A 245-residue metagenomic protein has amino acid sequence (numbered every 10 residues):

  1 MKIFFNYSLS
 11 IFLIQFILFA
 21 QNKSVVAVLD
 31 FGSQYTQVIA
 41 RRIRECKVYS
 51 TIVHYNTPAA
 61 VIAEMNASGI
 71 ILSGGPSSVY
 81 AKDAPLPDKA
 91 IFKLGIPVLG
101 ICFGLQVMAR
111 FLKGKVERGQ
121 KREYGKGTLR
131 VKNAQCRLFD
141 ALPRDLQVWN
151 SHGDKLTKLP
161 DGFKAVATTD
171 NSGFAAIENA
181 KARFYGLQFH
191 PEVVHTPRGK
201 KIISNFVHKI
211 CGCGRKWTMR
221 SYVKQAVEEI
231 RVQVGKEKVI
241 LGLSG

Functional and structural regions predicted by a protein language model:
M1-I11: Bacterial N-terminal signal peptides that target proteins for export
I14, L18-L72, P76-K82, L86-P87 (+2 more regions): RNA-binding accessory domains that recognize and position tRNA/RNA substrates
G100, G104, A109: Gly/Ala-rich beta-loop-alpha elbow adjacent to hydrolase catalytic centers
